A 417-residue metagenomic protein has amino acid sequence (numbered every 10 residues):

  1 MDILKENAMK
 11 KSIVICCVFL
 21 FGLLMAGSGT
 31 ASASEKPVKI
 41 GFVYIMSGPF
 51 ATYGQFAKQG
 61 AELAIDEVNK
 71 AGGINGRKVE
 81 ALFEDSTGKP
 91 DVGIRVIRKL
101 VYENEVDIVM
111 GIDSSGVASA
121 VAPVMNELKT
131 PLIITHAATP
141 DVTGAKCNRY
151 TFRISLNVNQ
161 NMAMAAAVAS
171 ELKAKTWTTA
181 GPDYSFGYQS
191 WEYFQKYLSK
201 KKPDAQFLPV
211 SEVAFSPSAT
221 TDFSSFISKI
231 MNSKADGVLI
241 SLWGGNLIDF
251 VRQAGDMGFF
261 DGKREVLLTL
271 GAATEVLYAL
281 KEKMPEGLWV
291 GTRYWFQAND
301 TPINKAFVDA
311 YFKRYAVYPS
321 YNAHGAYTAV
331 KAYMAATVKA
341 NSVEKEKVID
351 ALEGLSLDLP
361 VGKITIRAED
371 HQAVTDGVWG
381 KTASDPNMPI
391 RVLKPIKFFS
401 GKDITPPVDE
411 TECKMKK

Functional and structural regions predicted by a protein language model:
C16-G27: Bacterial N-terminal signal peptides
T30-F42, K70-K78, S170-K175: Immediate post-signal peptide segment of exported/extracytoplasmic ligand-binding proteins
P37, T52-Q59, A71-G144, I154 (+2 more regions): Beta-alpha junction/loop-to-helix N-cap segments that form part of ligand/metal-binding clefts
V38-G60, E84-D91, D113-S114, D183-Y188 (+2 more regions): Extracytoplasmic "Venus flytrap"
R95, P140-D141, N148-M257, Q297-P302 (+1 more regions): Extracellular/periplasmic Venus flytrap/periplasmic-binding protein
L100-D113, I133-T135, T178-G181, K234-G244 (+3 more regions): Periplasmic-binding protein-like
V251-Y327, V338-V343, P386, L393-K416: Extracellular/periplasmic periplasmic-binding protein-like sensory domains
K313-A323, A332-F399: Segments of small-molecule ligand-sensing domains
